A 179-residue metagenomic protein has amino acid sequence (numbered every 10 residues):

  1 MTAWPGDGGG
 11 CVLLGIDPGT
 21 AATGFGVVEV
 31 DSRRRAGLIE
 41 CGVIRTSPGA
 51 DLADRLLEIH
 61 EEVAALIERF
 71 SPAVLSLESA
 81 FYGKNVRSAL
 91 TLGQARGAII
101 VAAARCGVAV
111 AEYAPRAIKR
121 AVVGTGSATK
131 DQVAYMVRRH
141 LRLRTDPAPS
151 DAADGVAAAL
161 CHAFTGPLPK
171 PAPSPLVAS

Functional and structural regions predicted by a protein language model:
M1-S179: Phosphate- and other anionic-substrate recognition elements at nucleic-acid/protein interfaces
